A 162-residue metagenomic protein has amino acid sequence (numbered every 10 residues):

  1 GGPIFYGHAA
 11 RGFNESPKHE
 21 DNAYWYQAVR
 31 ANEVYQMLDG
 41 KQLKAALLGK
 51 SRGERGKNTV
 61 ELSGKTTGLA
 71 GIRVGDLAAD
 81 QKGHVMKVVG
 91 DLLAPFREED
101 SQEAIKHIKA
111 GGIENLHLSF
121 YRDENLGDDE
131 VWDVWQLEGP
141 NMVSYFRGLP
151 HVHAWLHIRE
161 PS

Functional and structural regions predicted by a protein language model:
G1-S162: A cross-kingdom marker for long, charged
